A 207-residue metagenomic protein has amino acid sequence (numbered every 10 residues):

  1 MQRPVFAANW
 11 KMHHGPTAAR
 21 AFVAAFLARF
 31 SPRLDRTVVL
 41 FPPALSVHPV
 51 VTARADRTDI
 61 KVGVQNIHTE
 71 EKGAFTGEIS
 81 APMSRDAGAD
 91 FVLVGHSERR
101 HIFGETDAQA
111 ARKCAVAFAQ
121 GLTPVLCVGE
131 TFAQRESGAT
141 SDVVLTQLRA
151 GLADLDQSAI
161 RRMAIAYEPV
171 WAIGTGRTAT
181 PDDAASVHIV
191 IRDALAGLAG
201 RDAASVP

Functional and structural regions predicted by a protein language model:
M1-P207: Active-site loop-to-helix "anion-binding N-cap" substructures in soluble metabolic enzymes
